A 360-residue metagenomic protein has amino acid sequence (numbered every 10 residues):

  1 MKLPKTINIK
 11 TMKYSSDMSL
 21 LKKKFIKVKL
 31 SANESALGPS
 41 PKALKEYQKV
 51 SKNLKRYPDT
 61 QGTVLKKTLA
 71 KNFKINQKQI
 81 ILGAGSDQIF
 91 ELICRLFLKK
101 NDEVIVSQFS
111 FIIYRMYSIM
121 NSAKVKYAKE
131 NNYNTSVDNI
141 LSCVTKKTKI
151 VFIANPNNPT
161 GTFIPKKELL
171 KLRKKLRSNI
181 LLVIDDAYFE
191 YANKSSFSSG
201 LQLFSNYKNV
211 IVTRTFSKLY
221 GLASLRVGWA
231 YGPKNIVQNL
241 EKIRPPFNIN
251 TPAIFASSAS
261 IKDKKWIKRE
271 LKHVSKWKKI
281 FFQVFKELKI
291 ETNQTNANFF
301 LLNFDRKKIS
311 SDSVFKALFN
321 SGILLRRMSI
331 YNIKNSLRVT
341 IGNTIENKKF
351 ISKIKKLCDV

Functional and structural regions predicted by a protein language model:
M1-R56: N-terminal "arm"/small-domain region of PLP-dependent enzymes with the aminotransferase-like
I9, L96-I153: PLP-dependent aminotransferase-like
V64-E103: Phosphate-binding glycine-rich loop
I119, V137-K146, P159-L182, Y188-L222: Active-site pre-lysine segment of PLP-dependent enzymes
I153, I184-D185: Hydrophobic residues in beta-strands of the RecA-like P-loop NTPase core, especially within AAA+ ATPase
K167, S313, A317-S321, R326 (+1 more regions): PLP-dependent enzyme catalytic core of the Aspartate aminotransferase-like
N209-F285, I290-N293: PLP-dependent aminotransferase class I/II
S275, E287-S321, L337, I341: Conserved PLP-binding catalytic core of the aspartate aminotransferase-like
